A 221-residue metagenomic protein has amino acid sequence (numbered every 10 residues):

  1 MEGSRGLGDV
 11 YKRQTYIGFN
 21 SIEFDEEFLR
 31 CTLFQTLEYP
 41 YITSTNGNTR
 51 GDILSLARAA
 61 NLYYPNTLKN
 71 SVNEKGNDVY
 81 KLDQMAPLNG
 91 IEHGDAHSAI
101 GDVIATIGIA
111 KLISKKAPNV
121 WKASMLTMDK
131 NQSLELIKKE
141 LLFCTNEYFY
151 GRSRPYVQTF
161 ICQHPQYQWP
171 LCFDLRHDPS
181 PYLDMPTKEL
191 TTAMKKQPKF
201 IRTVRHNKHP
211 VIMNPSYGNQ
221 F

Functional and structural regions predicted by a protein language model:
M1-Y11: Single conserved hydrophobic/aromatic residue that forms the stacking wall/gate of nucleotide- or nucleobase-binding
S4-R5, R30-Q35, Q132: A short glycine/small-residue-enriched secondary-structure motif
D9-K12, H164-Q166: Flexible, charged surface loops at secondary-structure boundaries
K12-P118, S124: Metal-dependent phosphoesterase core characteristic of DEDDh/y 3'-5' exonuclease domains
P65-Q84, C144-W169, Y217-F221: A broadly tuned preference for mixed-charge, low-complexity surface segments
L126-V204: Acidic catalytic cores of enzymes that act on phosphate-bearing nucleotides/polynucleotides
P198-F221: Protein C-terminal end segments and domain termini
